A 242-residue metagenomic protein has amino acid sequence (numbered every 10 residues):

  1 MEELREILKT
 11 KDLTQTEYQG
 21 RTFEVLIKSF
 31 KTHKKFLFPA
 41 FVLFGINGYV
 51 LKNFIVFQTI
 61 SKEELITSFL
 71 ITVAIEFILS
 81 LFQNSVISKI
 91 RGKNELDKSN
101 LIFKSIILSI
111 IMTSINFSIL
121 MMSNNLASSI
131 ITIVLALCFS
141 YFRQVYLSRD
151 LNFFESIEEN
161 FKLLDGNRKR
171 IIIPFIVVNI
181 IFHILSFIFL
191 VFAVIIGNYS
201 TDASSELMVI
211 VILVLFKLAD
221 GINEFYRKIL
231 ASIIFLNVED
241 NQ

Functional and structural regions predicted by a protein language model:
M1-Q58, T132-T201, F216, D220: Nonpolar helix-loop interface/hinge motif
L43, N47, I71-L79, I107 (+6 more regions): Hydrophobic alpha-helical transmembrane segments of multipass integral membrane proteins, especially permease/channel
F54, N241-Q242: Short linear motifs in intrinsically disordered/low-complexity regions
S61-G92, M112, N116-F154, E206-N241: Selective recognition of hydrophobic, aromatic-rich stretches within alpha-helical transmembrane segments of polytopic
N100: Gly/serine-rich nucleotide phosphate-binding loop at the start of the catalytic core of nucleotide/ADP-ribose-handling
F103-K104: Membrane-embedded alpha-helical bundles of multi-pass transporters/translocases, especially carrier/permease families
